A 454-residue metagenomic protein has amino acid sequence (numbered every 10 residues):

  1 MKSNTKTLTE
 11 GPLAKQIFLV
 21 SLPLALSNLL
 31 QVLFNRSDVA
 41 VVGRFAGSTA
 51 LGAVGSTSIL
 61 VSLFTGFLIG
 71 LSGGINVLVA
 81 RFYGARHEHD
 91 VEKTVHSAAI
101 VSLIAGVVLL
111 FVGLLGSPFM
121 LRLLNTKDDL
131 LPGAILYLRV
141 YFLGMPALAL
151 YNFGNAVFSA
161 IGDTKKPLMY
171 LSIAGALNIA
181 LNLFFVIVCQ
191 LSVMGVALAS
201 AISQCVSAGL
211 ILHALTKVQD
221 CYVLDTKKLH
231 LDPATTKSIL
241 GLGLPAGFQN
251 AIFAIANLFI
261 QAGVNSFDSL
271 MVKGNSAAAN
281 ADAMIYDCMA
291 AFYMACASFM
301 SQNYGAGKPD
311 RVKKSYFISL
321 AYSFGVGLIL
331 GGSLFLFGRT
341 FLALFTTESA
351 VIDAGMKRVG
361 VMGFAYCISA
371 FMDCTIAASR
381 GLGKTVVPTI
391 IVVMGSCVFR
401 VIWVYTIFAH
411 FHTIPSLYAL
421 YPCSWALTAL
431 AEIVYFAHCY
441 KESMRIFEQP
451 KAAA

Functional and structural regions predicted by a protein language model:
M1-S21, V79-P146, V188-L244, M300-A365 (+1 more regions): Short alpha-helical transmembrane segments in multi-pass integral membrane proteins
L8-F45, I59-G74, L78, L103-L110 (+5 more regions): N-terminal transmembrane alpha-helices
L19-D38, V140, Y151, A174 (+5 more regions): Transmembrane helical elements of multi-pass membrane transporters/channels
L33-G52, L121-D128, F184-L191, A251-M284 (+3 more regions): Helix-terminus/linker motif at the lipid-water interface of multi-pass membrane proteins
A46-I59, A134, L138, A197 (+3 more regions): Small-residue hotspots at the loop-to-helix junctions and early N-terminal turns of transmembrane alpha-helices
L51-F111, L148-P167, Q261, G274-G338 (+1 more regions): Small-residue-rich hydrophobic transmembrane alpha-helices
L63-G66, N178-N182, A208-L212, M284-D287 (+3 more regions): Hydrophobic transmembrane alpha-helices of multi-pass small-molecule transporters
S72, Y141-S159, P167-N178, V196-I211 (+4 more regions): Short runs within selected transmembrane alpha-helices of multi-pass transporters and secretion channels
